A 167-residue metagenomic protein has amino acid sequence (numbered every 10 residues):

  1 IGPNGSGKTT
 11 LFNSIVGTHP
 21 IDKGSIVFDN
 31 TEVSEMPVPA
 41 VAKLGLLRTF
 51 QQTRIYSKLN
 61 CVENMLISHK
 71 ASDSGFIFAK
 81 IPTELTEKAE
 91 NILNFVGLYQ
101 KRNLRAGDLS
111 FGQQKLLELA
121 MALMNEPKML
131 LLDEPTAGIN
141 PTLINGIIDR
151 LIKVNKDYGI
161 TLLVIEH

Functional and structural regions predicted by a protein language model:
I1-H167: Glycine-rich phosphate-binding loops of nucleotide-dependent enzymes
